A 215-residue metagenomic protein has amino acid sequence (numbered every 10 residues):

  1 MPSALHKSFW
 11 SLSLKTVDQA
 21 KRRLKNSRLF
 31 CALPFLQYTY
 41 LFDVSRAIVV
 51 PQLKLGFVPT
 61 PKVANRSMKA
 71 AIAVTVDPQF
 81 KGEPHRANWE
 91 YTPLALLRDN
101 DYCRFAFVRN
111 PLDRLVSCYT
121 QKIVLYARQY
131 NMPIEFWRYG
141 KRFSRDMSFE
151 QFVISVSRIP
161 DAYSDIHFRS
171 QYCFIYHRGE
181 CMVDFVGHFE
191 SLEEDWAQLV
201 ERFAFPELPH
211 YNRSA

Functional and structural regions predicted by a protein language model:
P2-A215: Membrane-interface amphipathic segments in extracytoplasmic regions
